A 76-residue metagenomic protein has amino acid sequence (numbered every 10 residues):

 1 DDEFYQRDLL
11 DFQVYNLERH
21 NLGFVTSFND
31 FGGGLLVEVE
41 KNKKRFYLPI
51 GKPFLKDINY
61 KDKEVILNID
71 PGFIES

Functional and structural regions predicted by a protein language model:
D1-S76: Peripheral interaction segments used for macromolecular assembly
